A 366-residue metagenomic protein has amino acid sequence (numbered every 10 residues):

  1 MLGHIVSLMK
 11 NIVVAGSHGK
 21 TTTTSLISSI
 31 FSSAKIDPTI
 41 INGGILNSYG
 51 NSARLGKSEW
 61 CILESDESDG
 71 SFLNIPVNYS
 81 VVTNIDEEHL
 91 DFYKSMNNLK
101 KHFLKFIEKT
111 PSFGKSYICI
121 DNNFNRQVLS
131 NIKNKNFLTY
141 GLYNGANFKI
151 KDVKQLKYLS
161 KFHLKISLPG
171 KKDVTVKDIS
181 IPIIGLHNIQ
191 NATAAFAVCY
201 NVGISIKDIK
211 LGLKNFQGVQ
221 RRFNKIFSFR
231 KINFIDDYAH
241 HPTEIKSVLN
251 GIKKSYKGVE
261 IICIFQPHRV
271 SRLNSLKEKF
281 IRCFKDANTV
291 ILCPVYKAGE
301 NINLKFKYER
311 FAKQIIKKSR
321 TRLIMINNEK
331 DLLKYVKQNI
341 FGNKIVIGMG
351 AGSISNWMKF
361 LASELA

Functional and structural regions predicted by a protein language model:
M1-I120, F124-K135, T193-Y200, Y256: Phosphate-binding loop of NTP-binding sites
G19, E67-G70, E87-E88, N122-N123 (+4 more regions): Short glycine-rich anion-binding loops that position phosphate/pyrophosphate groups of nucleotides and phosphorylated
I41, N134-L156, S180-L186, D208-K214 (+1 more regions): Beta-strand->loop->alpha-helix junctions that form or flank phosphate-binding loops in nucleotide-handling enzymes
N98, K109-G114, N136, S247-Y256 (+1 more regions): P-loop/Walker A phosphate-binding loop and immediately adjacent motor/lid segment at beta-alpha junctions
S116-I120, I262-F265, N288-K297: Short internal beta-strands
L156-Y158, G170-T289: Nucleotide phosphate-binding/pyrophosphate-handling subdomain across enzymes that bind or process nucleotide phosphates
I281-G342: C-terminal helical cap/extension that packs against the catalytic core of soluble nucleotide-cofactor enzymes
D331-A362: A glycine-rich beta-strand to alpha-helix segment that forms a phosphate/ribose-binding loop at ligand/cofactor sites
